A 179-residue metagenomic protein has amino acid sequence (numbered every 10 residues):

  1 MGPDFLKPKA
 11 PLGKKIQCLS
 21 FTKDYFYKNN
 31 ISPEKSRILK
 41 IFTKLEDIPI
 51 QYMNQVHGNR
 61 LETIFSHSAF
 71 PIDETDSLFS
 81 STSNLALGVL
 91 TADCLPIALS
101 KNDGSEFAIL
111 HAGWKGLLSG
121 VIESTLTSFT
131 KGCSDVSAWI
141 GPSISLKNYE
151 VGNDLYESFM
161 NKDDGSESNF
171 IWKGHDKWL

Functional and structural regions predicted by a protein language model:
M1-L179: Active-site microenvironment for binding and transforming phosphate-containing groups
